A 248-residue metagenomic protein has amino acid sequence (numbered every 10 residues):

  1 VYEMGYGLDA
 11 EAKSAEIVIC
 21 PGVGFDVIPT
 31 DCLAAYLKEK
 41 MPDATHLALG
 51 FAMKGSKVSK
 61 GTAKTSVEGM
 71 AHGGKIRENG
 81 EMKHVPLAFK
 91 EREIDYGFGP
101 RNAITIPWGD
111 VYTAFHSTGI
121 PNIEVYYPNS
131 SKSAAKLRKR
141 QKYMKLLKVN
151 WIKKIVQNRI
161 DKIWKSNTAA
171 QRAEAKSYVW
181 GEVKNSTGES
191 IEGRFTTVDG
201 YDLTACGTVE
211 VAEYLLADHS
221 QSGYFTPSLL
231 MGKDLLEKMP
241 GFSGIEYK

Functional and structural regions predicted by a protein language model:
V1-E3, D26-P29, K54-S56: Short gly/pro/ser/thr-enriched loop/turn and capping motifs at secondary-structure boundaries
V1-I17: Rossmann-fold NAD(P)-binding glycine/threonine-rich loop
E16-V23, R194-G200: A short glycine/serine-rich beta->alpha loop
G22-L33, K38: Short alpha-helices
P29-L33, P107-D110, L203-T208: Catalytic-loop motifs flanking and including active-site residues across diverse enzymes
E39-E192, D202: Active-site-lining helix/loop region of Rossmann-like oxidoreductase modules
T168-K248: C-terminal helical cap and adjacent loop that interface with cofactors, partners, or active-site loops
